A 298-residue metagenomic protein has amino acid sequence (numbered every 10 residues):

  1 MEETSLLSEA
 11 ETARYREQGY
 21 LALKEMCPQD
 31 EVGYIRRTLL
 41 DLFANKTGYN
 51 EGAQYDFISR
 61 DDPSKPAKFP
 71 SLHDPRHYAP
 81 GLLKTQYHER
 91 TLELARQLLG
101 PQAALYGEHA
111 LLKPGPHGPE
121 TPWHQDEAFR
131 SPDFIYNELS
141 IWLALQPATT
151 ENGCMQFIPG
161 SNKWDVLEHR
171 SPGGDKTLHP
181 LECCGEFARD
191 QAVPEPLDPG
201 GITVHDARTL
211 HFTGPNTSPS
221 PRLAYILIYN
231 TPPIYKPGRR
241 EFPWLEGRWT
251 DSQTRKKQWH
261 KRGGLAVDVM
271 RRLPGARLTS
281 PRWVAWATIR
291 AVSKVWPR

Functional and structural regions predicted by a protein language model:
M1-Q18, K24-W123, F129-P132, R170 (+1 more regions): Non-heme Fe(II)-dependent double-stranded beta-helix
A13, A148-G214, I234: Double-stranded beta-helix
R37, N45, E51-F57, P63 (+2 more regions): Non-heme Fe(II)/2-oxoglutarate
D56, Q125-D126, G174-Q191, P221 (+1 more regions): Short, surface-exposed loop/helix-turn segments at secondary-structure junctions that function as lids/hinges flanking
Y78, Y106, N137, E151-G153 (+2 more regions): Residues that flank catalytic or metal-binding motifs in active/ligand-binding sites
A110-H117, A128, I135-Y136, L145-T150 (+1 more regions): Short acidic/polar capping segments at secondary-structure boundaries
H124, S131-T150, P196, V204 (+1 more regions): Short, conserved beta-strand element in jelly-roll/cupin
D133-N137, E186-F187, T217-P221: A generic structural micro-feature
